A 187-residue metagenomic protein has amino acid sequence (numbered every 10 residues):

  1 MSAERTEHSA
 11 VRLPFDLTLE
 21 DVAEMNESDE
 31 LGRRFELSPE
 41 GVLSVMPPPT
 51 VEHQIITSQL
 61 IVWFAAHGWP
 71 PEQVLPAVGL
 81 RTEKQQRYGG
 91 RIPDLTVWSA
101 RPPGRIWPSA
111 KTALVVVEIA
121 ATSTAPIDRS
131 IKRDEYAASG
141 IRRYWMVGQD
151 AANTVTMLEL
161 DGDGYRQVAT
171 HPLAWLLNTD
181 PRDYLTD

Functional and structural regions predicted by a protein language model:
M1-D16, E24-E27, S58-E72, P76-S139 (+1 more regions): C-terminal interaction segment
E30-L31: Short, small/polar residue-rich loop motifs at catalytic or cofactor-binding pockets
R34-L37, G148: Short beta-strand
P39-V45, P49-T57, I61: Nuclease catalytic cores
